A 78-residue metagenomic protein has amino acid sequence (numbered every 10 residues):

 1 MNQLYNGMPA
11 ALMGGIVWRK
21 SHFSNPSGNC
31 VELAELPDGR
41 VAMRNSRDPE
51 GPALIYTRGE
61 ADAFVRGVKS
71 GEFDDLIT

Functional and structural regions predicted by a protein language model:
M1-T78: Positively charged, low-complexity terminal tracts and the immediately adjacent first secondary-structure elements
